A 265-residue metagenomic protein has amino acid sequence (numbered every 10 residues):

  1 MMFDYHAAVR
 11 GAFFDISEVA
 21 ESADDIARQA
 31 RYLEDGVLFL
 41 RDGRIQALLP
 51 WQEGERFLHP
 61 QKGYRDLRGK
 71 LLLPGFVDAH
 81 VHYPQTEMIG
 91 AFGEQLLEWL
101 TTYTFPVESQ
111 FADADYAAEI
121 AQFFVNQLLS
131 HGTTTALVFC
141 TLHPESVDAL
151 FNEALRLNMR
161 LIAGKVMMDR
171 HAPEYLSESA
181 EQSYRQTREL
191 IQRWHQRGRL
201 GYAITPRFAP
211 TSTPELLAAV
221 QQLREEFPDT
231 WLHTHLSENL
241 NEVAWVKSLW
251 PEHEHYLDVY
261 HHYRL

Functional and structural regions predicted by a protein language model:
M1-H59, R68-L71: N-terminal metal-binding scaffold of metallo-dependent hydrolase/deaminase domains
M2-G11, R56-W99, Q122, L129-S130: Replace "His-x-His-based motif
I26, R31-L33, D42, W51-F57 (+10 more regions): Domain-wide signal for the mature, well-folded portions of proteins, strongly enriched in nucleus-encoded organellar
L38, G43, G69, H80 (+5 more regions): Divalent metal-coordination and catalytic microenvironments
L72-A114, T234-L249, D258-R264: N-terminal-biased segments
I89-M159, S183-Q196: Alpha-helical scaffold segments that flank or form the walls of functional sites
E145-L265: Metal-coordinating catalytic core of metallo-dependent amide/deamination hydrolases
